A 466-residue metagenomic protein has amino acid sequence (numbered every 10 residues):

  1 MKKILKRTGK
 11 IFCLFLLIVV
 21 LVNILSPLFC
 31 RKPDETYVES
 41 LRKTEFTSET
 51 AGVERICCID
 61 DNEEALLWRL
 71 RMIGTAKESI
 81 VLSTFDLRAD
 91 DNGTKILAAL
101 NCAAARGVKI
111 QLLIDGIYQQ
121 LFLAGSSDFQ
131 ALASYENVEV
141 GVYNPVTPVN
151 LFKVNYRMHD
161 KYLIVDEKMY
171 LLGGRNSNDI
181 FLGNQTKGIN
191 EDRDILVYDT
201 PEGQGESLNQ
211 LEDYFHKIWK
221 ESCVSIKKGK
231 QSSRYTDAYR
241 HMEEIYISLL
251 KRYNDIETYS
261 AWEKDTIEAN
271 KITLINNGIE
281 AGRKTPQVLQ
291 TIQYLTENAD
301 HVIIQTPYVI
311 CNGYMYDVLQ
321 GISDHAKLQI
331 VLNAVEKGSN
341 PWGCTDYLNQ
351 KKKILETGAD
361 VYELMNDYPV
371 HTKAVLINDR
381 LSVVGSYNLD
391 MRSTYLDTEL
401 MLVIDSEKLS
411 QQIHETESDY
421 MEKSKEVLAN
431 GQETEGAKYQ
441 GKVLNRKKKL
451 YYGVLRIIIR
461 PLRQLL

Functional and structural regions predicted by a protein language model:
K2-E45, L455-L466: N-terminal membrane-anchoring alpha-helices
V19-P33, E49-E63, I304-N312: N-terminal-biased segments
E35-A76, D86-T296, N333-N378, Y387-T394 (+1 more regions): HKD-type phospholipase D/PLD-like phosphodiesterase module
E78-V81, M169, D300-I303, L381: Structural motif
V81, K109-L113, I303, Q329-V331: A structural signal for isolated positions on well-ordered beta-strands in alpha/beta enzyme cores
S83-T84, T306: Glycine-rich, N-terminal phosphate-binding loop of Rossmann-like dinucleotide-binding domains
Q290-E336: Long, K/E/R/D-enriched contiguous segments that form extended
N366-Y368, T372, I377-L466: Long, C-terminal catalytic modules of enzymes
